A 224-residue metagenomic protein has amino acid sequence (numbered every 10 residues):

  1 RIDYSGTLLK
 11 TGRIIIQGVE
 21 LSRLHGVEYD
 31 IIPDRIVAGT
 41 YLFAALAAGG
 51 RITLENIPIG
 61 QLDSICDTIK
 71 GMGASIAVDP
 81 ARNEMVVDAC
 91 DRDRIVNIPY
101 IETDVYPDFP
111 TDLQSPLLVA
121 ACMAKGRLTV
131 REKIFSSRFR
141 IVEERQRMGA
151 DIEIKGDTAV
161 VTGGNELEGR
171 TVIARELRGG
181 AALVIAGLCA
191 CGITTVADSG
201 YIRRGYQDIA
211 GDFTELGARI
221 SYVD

Functional and structural regions predicted by a protein language model:
R1-D224: Short, structured segments at the rim of ligand-binding sites
